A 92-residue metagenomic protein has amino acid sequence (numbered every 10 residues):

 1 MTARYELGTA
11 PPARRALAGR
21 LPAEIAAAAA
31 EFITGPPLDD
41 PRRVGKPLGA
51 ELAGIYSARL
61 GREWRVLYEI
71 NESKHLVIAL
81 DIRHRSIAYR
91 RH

Functional and structural regions predicted by a protein language model:
M1-E6, R15-A18, A27, R59-H92: Enriched for short, Lys/Arg-rich terminal
R20-P22: Solvent-exposed, charged helical/coil patches that constitute nucleic-acid or partner-interaction surfaces
A26, A30-T34: Short, well-structured alpha-helical segments
T34-R59: A short, surface-exposed loop/turn module that caps and links secondary-structure elements
